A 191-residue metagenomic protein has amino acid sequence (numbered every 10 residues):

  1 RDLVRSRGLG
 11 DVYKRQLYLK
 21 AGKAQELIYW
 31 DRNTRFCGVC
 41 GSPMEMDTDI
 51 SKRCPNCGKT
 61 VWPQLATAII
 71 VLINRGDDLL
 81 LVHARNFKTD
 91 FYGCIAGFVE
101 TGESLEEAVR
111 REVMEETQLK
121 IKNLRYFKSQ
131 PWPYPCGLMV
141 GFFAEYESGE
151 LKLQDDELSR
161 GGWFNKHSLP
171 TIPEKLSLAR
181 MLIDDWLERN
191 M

Functional and structural regions predicted by a protein language model:
D2-Y13: Single conserved hydrophobic/aromatic residue that forms the stacking wall/gate of nucleotide- or nucleobase-binding
K14-Q16, K20-G22: Active-site-adjacent scaffolding segments
A21-I69: Acidic, metal-coordinating catalytic segment for phosphate/diphosphate chemistry, firing primarily on the Nudix
T48-C94, K120-I121, A144-Y146: N-terminal strand-loop-strand
I69, L138-V140, S159: Change "...and in nucleic-acid phosphodiester-cleaving endonucleases..." to "...and in nucleic-acid processing enzymes
G93-K128, F142, E150: The catalytic Nudix box helix
Q130-L153: Active-site-adjacent beta-strand/loop module that shapes the phosphate/pyrophosphate-binding cleft
R160-M191: Short hairpin/turn module used for nucleic-acid contact or packing/dimerization
